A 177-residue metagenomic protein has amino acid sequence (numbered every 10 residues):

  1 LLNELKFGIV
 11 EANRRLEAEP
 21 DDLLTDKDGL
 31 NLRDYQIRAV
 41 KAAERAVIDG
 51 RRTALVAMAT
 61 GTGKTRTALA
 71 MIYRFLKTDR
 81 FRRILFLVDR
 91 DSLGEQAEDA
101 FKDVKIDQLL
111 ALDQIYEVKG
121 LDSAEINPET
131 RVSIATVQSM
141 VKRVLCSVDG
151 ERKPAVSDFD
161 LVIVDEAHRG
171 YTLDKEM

Functional and structural regions predicted by a protein language model:
L1-R83, S92, Q96-Q108, P128-V132 (+5 more regions): ATP-dependent helicase/translocase motor core
V88: Short beta-strand/turn micro-motifs composed of small residues that flank or help shape donor/cofactor-binding pockets
L93, Q114-L121, M140: Short acidic loop-to-helix transition motifs that present clustered carboxylates
D107-I115: Short secondary-structure junctions
Y116-S133: Conserved motor-coupling elements within RecA-like helicase/translocase cores
K142-L145: Short, solvent-exposed loop/turn elements at domain surfaces
L173: Short gly/Ser/Thr-rich phosphate-binding loop of adenylate-forming enzymes
